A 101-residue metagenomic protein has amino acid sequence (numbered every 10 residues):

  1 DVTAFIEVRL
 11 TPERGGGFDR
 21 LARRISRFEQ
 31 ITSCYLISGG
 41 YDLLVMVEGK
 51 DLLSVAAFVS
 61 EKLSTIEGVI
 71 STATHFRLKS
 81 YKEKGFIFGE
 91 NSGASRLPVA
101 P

Functional and structural regions predicted by a protein language model:
D1-P101: A compositional/biophysical signature of low hydrophobicity enriched in polar/charged and small residues
